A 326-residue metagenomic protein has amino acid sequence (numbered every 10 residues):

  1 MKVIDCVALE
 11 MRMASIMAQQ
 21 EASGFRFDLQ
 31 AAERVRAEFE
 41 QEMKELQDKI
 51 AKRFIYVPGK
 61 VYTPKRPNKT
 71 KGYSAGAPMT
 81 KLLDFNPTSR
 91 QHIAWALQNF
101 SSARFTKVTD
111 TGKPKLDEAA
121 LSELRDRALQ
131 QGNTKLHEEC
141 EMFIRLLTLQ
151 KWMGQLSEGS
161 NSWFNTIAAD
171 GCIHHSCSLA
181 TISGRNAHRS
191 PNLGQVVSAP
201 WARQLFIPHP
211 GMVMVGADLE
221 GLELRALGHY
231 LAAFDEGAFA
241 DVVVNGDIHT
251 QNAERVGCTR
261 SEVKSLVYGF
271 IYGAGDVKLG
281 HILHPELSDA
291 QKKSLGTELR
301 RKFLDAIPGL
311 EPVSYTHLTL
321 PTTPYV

Functional and structural regions predicted by a protein language model:
M1-W201, G211-V213, E223, H284-D305 (+1 more regions): Conserved "right-hand" nucleotidyltransferase catalytic core of DNA-directed polymerases
S23, A233-A238, V256-R260, E286-S294: Secondary-structure transition/capping motifs at alpha-helix termini and the adjoining loop/turn into the next element
L179-T259: Function-dense linear segments that define catalytic or interfacial modules in macromolecule-processing proteins
K264-G269: Short, amphipathic alpha-helical "recognition" segments used to contact nucleic acids or chromatin
Y272-A274: A short, glycine-centered helix-capping/turn motif at helix boundaries that positions DNA-contacting or catalytic
T316-T322: Conserved small/polar residues in nucleotide/adenosyl-binding loops
